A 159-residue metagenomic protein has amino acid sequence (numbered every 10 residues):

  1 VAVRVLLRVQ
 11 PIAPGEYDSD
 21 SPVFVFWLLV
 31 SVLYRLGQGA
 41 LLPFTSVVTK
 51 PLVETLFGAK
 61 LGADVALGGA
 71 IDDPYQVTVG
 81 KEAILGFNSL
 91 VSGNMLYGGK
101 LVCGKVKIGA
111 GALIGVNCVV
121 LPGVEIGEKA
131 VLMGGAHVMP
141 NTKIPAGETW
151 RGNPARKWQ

Functional and structural regions predicted by a protein language model:
V1-P51, T55-L56: Terminal amphipathic alpha-helical/low-complexity segments used for targeting or macromolecular assembly
A2, A13, A40, A59 (+8 more regions): A sequence-composition feature that detects small, non-aromatic residues
R35-S92, G98-G99, G104, C118 (+1 more regions): Left-handed beta-helix
F87-N88, S92-Q159: Glycine-rich hexapeptide-repeat left-handed beta-helix
